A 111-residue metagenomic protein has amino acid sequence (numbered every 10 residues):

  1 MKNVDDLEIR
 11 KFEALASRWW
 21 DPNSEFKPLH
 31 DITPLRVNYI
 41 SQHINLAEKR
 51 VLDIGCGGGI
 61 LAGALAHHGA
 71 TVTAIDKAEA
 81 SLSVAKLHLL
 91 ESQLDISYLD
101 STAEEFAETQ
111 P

Functional and structural regions predicted by a protein language model:
M1-W20: N-terminal, positively charged/glycine-rich alpha-helical extensions of SAM-dependent methyltransferases
W19-P22, A47: A short secondary-structure junction motif
N23-K27: Class I SAM-dependent methyltransferase Rossmann-like catalytic core, especially the SAM/SAH-binding loop
H30-A47: Conserved alpha-helix/loop element of class I SAM-dependent methyltransferases that forms part of the SAM/SAH-binding
K49-G55: Conserved class I S-adenosyl-L-methionine
L52, I60-F106: Class I SAM-dependent methyltransferase SAM/SAH-binding core
A107-P111: A short acidic, Gly/Pro-enriched loop at the edge of an enzyme's catalytic core that lines a small-molecule cofactor
